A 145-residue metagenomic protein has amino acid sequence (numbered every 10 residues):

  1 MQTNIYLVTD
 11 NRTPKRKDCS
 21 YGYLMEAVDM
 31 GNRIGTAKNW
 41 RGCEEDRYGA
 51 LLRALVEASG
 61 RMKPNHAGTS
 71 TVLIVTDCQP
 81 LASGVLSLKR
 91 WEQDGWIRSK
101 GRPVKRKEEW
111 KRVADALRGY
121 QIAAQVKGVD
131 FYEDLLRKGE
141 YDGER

Functional and structural regions predicted by a protein language model:
M1-G49, G60-R61: RNase H-like nuclease fold core
A50, A54: Loop-to-helix element that buttresses phosphate recognition and phosphoryl-transfer chemistry
S59-K138: RNase H catalytic domain
D142-R145: Accessory terminal regions of nucleic-acid processing enzymes
